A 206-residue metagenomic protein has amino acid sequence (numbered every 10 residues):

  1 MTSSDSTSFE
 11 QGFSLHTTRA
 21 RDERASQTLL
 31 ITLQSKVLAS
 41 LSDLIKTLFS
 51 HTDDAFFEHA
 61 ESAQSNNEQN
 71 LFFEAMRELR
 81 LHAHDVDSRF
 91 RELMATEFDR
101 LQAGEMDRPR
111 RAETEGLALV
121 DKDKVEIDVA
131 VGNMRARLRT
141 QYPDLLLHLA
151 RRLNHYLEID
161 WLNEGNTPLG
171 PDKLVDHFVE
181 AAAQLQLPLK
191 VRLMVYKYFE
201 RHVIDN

Functional and structural regions predicted by a protein language model:
M1-N206: Terminal low-complexity "docking" segments
